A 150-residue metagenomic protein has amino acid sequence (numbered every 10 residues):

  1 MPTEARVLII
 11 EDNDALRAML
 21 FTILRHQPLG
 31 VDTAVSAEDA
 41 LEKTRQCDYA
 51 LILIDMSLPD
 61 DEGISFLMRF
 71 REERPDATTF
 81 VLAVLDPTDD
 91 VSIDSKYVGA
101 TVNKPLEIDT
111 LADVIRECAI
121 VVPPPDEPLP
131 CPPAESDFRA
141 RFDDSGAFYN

Functional and structural regions predicted by a protein language model:
E11: Conserved acidic carboxylate
D14-D32: Two-component/phosphorelay signaling modules centered on CheY-like receiver
T33-L51: Acidic, metal-coordinating helix/loop segments flanking the phosphotransfer/catalytic sites of two-component signaling
S36, E62-S65: Acidic catalytic/metal-coordinating carboxylates
E42, I64-D76: Short amphipathic alpha-helix used as the core "switch/output" element in two-component signaling
D55: Active-site residues of response regulator receiver
S65, T78, L85-N103, D109 (+1 more regions): Alpha4 helix (beta4-alpha4-beta5 surface) of REC/receiver domains from two-component response regulators
V122-N150: CheY-like receiver
